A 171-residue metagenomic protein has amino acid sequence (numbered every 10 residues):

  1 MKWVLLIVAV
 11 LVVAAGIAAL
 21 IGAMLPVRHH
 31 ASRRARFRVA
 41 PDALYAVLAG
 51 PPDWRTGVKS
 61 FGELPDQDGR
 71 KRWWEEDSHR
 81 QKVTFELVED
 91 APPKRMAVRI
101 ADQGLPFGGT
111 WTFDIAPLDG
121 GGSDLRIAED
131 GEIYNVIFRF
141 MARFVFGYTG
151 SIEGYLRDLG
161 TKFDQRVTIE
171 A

Functional and structural regions predicted by a protein language model:
M1-W3, I169-A171: Short, low-complexity, intrinsically disordered N-terminal peptides in bacterial proteins
K2-D68: Hydrophobic ligand-binding cavity/cleft-lining segments
V4-I7, P26, K59, E63-D66 (+2 more regions): Hydrophobic-ligand binding "helix-grip"
R33-R36, E75, H79: Alpha-helix N-cap/loop-to-helix boundary motif
A40-W54, K71-R72, L87, M96-V98 (+3 more regions): Hydrophobic pocket/interface hotspot
D53-T56, R95, D164, T168: Generic structural signal for secondary-structure transition and capping sites
I100-T161, Q165, I169-E170: Beta-strand/loop substructures that line and gate deep hydrophobic ligand-binding cavities in soluble
